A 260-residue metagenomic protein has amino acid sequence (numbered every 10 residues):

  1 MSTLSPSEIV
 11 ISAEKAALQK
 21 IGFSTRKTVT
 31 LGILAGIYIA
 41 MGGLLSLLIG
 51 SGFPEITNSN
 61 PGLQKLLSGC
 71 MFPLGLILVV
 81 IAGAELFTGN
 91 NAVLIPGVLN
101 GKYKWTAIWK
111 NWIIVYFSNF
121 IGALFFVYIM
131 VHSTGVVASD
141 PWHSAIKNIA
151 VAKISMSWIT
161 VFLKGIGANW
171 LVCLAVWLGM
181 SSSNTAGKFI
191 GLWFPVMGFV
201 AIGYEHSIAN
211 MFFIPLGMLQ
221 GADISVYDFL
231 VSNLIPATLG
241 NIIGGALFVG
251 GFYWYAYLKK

Functional and structural regions predicted by a protein language model:
M1-K260: Alpha-helical transmembrane segments and their helix-helix packing motifs
